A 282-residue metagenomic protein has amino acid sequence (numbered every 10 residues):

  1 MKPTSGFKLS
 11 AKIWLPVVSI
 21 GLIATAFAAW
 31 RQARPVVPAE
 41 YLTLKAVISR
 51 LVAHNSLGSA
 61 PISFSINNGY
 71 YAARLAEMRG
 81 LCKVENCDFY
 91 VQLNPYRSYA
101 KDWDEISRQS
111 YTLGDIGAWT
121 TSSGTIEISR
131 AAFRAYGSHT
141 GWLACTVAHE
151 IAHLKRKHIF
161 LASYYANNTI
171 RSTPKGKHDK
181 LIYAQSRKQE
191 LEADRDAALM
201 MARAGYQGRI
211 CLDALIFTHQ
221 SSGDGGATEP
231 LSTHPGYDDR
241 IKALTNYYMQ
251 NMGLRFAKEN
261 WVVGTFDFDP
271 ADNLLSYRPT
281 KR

Functional and structural regions predicted by a protein language model:
K2-S19: N-terminal Sec-pathway targeting helices
I20-A29: Hydrophobic alpha-helical membrane-insertion segments, chiefly the h-region of N-terminal signal peptides
A29-I151, K155-Y165, L199, A204 (+2 more regions): Peri-catalytic and regulatory segments of divalent metal-dependent proteins
R34-P38, R187, L231: Charge-dense, low-complexity intrinsically disordered segments
E40-V47, H139-L143, V147, I151 (+5 more regions): Stable alpha-helical elements in mature extracytoplasmic
H158-A184: Post-HEXXH active-site segment of zinc metalloproteases
G176-E229, G236, R240: Metalloprotease/metallohydrolase-associated module, dominated by Zn2+-dependent proteases
L212, Q220-R282: Pan-zinc metallopeptidase signature
